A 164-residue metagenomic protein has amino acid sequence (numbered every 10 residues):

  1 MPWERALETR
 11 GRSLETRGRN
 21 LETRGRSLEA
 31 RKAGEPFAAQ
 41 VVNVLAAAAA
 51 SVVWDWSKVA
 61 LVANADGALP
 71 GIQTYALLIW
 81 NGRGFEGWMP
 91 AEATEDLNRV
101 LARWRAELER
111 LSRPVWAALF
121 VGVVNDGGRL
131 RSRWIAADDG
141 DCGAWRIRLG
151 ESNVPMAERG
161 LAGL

Functional and structural regions predicted by a protein language model:
M1-E4, G122-L164: Acidic, proline/glycine-rich low-complexity IDRs
W3-E4, G25-G34, V41-V42: Leucine-rich tandem repeat or coiled-coil scaffolds
R5-L28: Long, intrinsically disordered low-complexity tandem-repeat segments
A30-E35, P90-T94: Short, surface-exposed loop/turn motifs that are enriched in glycine and acidic residues and include a nearby proline
G34-G67, Q73-T74: N-terminal, charge-rich interaction modules
S51-D66, E107-D126: Short glycine-rich, low-complexity/disordered patches
A65-D96, R131-G143: Extended intrinsically disordered, low-complexity coil regions enriched in Ser, Thr, Gly, Ala and often Pro
M89-A118: Short, solvent-exposed interaction modules
